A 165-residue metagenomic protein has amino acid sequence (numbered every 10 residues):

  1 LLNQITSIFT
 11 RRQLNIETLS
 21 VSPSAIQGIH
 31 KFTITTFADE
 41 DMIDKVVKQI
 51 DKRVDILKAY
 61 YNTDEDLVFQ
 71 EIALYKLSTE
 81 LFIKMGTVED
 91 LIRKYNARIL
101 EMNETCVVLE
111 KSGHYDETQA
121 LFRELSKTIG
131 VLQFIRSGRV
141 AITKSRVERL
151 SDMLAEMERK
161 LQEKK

Functional and structural regions predicted by a protein language model:
L1-H30, F37-I72, K76-K165: Long, contiguous binding/interaction regions
